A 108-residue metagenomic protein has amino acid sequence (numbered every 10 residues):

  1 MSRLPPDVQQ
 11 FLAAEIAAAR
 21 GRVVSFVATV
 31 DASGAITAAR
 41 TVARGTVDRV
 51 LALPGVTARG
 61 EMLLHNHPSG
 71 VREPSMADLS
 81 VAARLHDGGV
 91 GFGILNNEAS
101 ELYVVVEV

Functional and structural regions predicted by a protein language model:
M1-R3, S33, A39, V47-V108: Active-site-proximal loop/helix of nucleotide/amide-processing enzymes and allied scaffolds
M1-V27: A short, flexible N-terminal coil/short beta segment enriched in small residues
R22-A38: Short, charged N-terminal beta->alpha structural module
